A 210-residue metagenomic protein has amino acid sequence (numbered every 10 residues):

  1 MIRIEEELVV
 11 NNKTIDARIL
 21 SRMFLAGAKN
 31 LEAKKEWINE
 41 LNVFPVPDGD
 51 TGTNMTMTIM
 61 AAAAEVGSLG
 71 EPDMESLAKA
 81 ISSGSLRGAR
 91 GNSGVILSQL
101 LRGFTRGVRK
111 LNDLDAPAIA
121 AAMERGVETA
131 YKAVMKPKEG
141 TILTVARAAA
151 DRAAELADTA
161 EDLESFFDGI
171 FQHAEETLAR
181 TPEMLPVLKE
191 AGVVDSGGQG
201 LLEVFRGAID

Functional and structural regions predicted by a protein language model:
M1-D210: N-terminal loops that bind phosphate or other acidic moieties and the adjacent beta-alpha structural core
